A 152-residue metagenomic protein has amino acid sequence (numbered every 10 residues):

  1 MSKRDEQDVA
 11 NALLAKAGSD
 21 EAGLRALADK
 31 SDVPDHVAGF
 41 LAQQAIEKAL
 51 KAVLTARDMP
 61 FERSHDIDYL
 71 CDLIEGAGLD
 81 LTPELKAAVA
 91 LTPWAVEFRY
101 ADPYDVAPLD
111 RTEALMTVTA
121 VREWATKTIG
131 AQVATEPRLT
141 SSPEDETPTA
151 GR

Functional and structural regions predicted by a protein language model:
M1-R152: Terminal alpha-helical segments
